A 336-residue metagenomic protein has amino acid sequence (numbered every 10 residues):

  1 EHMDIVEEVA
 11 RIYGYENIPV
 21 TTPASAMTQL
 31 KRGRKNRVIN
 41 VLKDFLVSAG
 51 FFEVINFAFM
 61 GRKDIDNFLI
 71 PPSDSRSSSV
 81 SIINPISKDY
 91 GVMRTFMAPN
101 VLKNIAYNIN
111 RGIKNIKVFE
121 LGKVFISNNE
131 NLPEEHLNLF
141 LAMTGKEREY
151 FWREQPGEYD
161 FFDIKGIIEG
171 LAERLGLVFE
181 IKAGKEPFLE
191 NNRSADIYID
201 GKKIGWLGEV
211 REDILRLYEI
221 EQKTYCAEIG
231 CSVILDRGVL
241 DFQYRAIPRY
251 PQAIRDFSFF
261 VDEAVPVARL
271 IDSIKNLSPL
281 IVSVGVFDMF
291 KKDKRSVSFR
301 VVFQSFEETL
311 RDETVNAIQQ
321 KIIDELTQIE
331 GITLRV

Functional and structural regions predicted by a protein language model:
E1-I116, R255, V302-Q304, T314 (+1 more regions): Extended, well-folded interaction surfaces typified by the phenylalanyl-tRNA synthetase beta subunit core
H2, N56, I65, R148-V336: A carboxyl-terminal module marker
D4-E8, F59-D64, T95-A142, T224-L240 (+1 more regions): Conserved alpha/beta core surface patches that mediate binding of polyanionic ligands
R11, F51-F52, S87, A106-Y107 (+6 more regions): Residue-level marker of positions within ordered structural domains that often coincide with functionally constrained
I12-M27, S78-I83, V124-E154, R249-D256 (+1 more regions): Residues forming anionic-ligand binding surfaces in small-molecule and nucleic-acid pockets of primarily soluble enzymes
G14, G50, G122, G145 (+1 more regions): Glycine-centered flexibility sites
T28-N36, S87-T95, R111, E130-L132 (+5 more regions): Hydrophobic alpha-helical scaffolding
I70-P71, Y107-N108, N128-N131, K185 (+1 more regions): A generic local secondary-structure boundary/capping motif
